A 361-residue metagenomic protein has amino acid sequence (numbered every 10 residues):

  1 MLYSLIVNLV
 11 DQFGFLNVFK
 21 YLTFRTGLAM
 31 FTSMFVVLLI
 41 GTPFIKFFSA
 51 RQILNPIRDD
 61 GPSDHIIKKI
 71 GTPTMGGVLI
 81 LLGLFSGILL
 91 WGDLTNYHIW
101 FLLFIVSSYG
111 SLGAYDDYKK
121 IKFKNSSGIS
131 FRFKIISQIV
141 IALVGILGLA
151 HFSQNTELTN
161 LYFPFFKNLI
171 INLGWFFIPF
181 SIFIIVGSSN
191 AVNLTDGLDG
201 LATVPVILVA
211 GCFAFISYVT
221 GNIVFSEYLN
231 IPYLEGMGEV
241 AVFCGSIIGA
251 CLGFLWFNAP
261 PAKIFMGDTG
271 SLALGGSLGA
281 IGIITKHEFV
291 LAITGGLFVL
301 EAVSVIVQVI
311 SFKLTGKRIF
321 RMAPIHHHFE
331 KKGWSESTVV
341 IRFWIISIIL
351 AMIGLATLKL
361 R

Functional and structural regions predicted by a protein language model:
L2-P43, L82-S111, H151-F152, E157-L161 (+3 more regions): Alpha-helical transmembrane segments
T42-D60: Membrane-interface helix-loop junction between the first two transmembrane segments
I57-T72, S126-S137, H326, K331: Juxtamembrane helix-capping/reentrant segments at transmembrane boundaries
I57-T74, H98, A214, V224-Y228: Alpha-helical transmembrane segments and immediately membrane-proximal extracytoplasmic
K69-L81, F133-I141, E336-I346: Select subsegments of transmembrane alpha-helices in polytopic membrane proteins, especially boundary-proximal
T95-L103, K122-S137: Membrane-interfacial loop-to-helix junctions in multi-pass inner-membrane proteins
Y109-Y115, I139-H151: Mid-bilayer segments of alpha-helical transmembrane spans in multi-pass integral membrane proteins that mediate
K120-S130, F163-I171: Membrane interface segments of multi-pass transport proteins and intramembrane proteases
